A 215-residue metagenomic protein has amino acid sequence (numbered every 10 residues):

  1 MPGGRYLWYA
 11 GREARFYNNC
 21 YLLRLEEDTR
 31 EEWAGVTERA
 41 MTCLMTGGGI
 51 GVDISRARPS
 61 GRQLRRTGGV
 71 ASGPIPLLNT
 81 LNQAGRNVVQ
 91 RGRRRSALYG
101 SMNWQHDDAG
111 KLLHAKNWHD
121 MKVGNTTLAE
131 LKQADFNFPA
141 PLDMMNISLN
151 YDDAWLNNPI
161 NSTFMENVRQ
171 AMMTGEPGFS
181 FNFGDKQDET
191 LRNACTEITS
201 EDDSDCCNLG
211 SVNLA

Functional and structural regions predicted by a protein language model:
M1-A215: Extended catalytic cores of very large enzyme megasubunits
